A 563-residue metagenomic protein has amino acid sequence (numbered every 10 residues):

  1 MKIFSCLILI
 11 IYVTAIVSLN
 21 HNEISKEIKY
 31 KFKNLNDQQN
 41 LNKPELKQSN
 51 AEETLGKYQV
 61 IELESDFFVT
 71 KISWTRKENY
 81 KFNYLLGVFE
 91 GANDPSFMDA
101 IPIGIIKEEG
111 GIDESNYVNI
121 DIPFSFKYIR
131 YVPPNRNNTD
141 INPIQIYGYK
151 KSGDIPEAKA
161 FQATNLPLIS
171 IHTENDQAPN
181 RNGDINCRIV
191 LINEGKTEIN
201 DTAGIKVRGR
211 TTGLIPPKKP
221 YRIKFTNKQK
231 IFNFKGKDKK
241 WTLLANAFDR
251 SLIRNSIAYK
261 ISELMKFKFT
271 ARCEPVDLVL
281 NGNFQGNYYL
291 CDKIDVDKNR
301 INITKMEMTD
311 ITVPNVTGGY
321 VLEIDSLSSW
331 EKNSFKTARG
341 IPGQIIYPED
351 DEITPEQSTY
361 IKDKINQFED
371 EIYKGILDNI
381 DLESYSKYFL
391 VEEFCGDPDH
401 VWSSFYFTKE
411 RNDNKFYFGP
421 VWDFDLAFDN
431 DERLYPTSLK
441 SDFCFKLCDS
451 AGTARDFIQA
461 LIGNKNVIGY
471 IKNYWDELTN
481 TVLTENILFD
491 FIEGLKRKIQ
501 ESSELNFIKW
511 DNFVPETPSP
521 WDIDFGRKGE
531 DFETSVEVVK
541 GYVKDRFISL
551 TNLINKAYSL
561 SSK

Functional and structural regions predicted by a protein language model:
K2-S18: Cleavable N-terminal signal peptides of Sec/SRP-targeted secreted and luminal proteins
A15-H21, E45-I101, E114-P156: Aromatic, loop-rich ligand-recognition surfaces of beta-strand-rich domains
L19-P44: Predominantly extracellular/luminal regions of secreted and cell-surface proteins, especially disulfide-bonded
K151-E194: N-terminal module-boundary/linker segments of secreted carbohydrate-active enzymes
Q177-P179, D201-A203, R210-T212, P216 (+2 more regions): Middle-to-C-terminal accessory/interaction subdomains
I185-A245, D350: Conserved oxyanion/phosphate-binding beta-strand-loop segments in alpha/beta enzyme cores
K224, Q229-K230, A245-N246, K266-A271 (+1 more regions): Internal "kinase-insert"/substrate-recognition segments embedded within catalytic cores of ATP-dependent enzymes
M265-D277, D397: Short, well-structured beta-strand/strand-turn elements
